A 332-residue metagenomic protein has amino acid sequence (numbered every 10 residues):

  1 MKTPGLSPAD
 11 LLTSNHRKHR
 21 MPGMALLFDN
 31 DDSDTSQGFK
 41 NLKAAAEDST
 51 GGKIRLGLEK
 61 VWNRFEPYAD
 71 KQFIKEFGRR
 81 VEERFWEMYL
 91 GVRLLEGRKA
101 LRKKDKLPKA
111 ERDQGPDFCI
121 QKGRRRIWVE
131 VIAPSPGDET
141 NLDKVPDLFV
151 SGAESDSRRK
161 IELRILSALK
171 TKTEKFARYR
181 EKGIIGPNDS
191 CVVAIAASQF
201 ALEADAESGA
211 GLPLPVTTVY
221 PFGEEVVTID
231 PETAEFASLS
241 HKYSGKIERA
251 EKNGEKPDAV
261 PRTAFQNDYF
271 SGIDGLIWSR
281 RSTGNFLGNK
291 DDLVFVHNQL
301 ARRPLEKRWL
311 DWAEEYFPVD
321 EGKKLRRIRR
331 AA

Functional and structural regions predicted by a protein language model:
K2-M88, T140: Interdomain/boundary linker segments immediately adjacent to catalytic/signaling cores
K71, R80, R84-M88, R112 (+3 more regions): Conserved structured core elements
K75, G91-G97: Nucleic acid-processing catalytic cores of prokaryotic defense/repair systems
E87, D117, E130: Acidic active-site catalytic centers that drive phospho-/nucleotidyl reactions and related ester hydrolyses
L95-Q121: A short acidic/basic microdomain associated with nuclease active sites
E96, I132-A331: Metal-dependent nuclease catalytic core centered on acidic motifs
G115, R126, S190-V192: Extracellular structured ligand-interaction cores
I120-V131: Active-site beta-strand-loop-beta-strand hairpin of nuclease catalytic cores that positions key catalytic residues
